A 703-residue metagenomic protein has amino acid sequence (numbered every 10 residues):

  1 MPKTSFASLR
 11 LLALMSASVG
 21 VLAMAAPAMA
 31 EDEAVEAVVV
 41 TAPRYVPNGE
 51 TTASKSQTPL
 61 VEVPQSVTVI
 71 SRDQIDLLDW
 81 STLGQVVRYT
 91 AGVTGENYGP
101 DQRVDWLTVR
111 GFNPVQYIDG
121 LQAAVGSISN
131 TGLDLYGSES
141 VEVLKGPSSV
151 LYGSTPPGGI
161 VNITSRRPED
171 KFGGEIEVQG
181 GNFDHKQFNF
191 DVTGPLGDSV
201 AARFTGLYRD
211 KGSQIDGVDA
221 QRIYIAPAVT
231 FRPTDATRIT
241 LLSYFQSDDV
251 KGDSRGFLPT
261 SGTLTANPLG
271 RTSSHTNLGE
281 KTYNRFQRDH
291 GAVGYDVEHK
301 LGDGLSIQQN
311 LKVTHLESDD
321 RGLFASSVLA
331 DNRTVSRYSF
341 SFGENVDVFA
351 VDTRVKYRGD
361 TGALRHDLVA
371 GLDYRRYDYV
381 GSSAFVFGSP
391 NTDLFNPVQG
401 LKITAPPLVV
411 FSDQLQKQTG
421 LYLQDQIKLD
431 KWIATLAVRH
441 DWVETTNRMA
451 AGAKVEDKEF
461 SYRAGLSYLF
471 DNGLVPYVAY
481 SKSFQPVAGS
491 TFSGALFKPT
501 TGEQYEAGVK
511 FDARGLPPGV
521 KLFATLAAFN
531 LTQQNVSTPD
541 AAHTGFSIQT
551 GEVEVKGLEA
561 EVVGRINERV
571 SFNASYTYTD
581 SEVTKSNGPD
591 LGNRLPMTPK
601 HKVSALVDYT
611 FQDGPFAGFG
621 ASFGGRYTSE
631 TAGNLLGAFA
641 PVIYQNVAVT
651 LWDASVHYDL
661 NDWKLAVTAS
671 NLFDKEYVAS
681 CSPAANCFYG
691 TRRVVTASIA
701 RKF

Functional and structural regions predicted by a protein language model:
E33-K171, A507: Acidic, small-polar-rich N-terminal luminal/periplasmic segments of exported/outer-membrane proteins
Y136-E139, V150-P227, P233-T237, G291 (+1 more regions): Outer-membrane beta-barrel translocator/receptor signature
R209-S213, I223-K300, H315-V346, S389-Q418 (+1 more regions): Acidic/polar loop-and-plug regions of large Gram-negative outer-membrane beta-barrel proteins
T230-T234, V346, R365-V369, D373-Y377 (+2 more regions): Structural signature of Gram-negative outer-membrane beta-barrels, strongest in the C-terminal barrel of TonB-dependent
V293-L316, Y338-R448: Face-selective signature of the C-terminal outer-membrane beta-barrel domain
D296-G302, S306-K312, L316-G322, T501-R565 (+4 more regions): Membrane-embedded beta-barrel scaffold of Gram-negative outer-membrane proteins
K431, F523, A527-N530, Q549-L636 (+2 more regions): Gram-negative outer-membrane beta-barrel transporters
F572, R626-A638, H657-F703: C-terminal beta-signal and adjacent terminal beta-strands/loops of Gram-negative outer-membrane beta-barrel proteins
